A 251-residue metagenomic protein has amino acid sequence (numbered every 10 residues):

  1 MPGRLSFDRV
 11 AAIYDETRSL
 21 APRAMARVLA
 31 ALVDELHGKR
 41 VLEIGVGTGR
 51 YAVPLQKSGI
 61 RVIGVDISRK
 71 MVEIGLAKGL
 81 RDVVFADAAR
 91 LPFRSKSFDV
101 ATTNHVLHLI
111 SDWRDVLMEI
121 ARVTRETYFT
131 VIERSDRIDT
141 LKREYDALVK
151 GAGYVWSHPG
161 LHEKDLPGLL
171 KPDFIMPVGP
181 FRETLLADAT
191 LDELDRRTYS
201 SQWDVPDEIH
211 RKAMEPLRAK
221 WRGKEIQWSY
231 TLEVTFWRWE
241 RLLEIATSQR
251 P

Functional and structural regions predicted by a protein language model:
M1-H37, R50, P54, M71-I74 (+3 more regions): Conserved class I S-adenosyl-L-methionine
L42-I44, T48-R90: Class I SAM-dependent methyltransferase SAM/SAH-binding core
T102: A conserved beta-strand element that flanks and buttresses the S-adenosyl-L-methionine
H105-L109: Short catalytic micro-motifs in class I SAM-dependent methyltransferases
R114-Y128: A short glycine-rich, Lys/Arg-flanked "PGG" loop and its adjoining helix->strand segment in the class I
T127-H158: Conserved class I S-adenosyl-L-methionine
W156-P172: Short alpha-helix
F174-P251: Conserved Class I S-adenosyl-L-methionine
